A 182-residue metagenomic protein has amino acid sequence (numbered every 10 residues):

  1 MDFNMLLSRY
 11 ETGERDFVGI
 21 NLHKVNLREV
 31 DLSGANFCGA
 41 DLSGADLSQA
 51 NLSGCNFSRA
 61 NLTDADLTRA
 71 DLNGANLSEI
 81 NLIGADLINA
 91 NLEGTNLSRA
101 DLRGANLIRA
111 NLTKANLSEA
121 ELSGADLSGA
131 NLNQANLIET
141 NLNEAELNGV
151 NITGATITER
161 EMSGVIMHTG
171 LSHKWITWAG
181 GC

Functional and structural regions predicted by a protein language model:
D2-C182: Tandem repeat scaffolds
